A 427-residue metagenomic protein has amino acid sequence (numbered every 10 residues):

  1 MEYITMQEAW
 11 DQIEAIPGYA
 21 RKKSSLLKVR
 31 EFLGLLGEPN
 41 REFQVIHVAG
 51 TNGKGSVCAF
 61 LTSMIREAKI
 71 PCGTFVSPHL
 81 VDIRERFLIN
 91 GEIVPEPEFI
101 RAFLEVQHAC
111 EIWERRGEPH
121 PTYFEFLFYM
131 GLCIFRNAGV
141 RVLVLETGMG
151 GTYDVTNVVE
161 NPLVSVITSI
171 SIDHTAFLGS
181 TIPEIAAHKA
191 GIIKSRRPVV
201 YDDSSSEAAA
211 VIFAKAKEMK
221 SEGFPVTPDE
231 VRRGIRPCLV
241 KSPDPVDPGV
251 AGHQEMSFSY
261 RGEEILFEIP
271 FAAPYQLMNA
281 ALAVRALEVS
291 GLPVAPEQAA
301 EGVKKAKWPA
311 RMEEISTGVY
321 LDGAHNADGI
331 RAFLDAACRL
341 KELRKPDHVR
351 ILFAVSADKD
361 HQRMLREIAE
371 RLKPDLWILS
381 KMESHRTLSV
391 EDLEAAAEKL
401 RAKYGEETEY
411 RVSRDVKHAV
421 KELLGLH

Functional and structural regions predicted by a protein language model:
M1-G50, S56-A68, F75, E111-E118: Short functional linear segments
E31, E38-R41, E67-E160, A176-L178 (+2 more regions): ATP-dependent carboxylate-amine ligase catalytic core
L61, G131, A210-I212: Aromatic/hydrophobic pocket-lining residues that form π-stacking "cages" and hydrophobic walls in ligand
L61-K69, F135, A397-L400: Hydrophobic alpha-helical packing residues
E114-R115, G139-E146, P162-F267, A280-E297: Acidic, Mg2+-coordinating active-site environments of NTP-dependent enzymes
V142-L145, Y153-V166, I170-S171, R261-L376: Nucleotide phosphate-binding/pyrophosphate-handling subdomain across enzymes that bind or process nucleotide phosphates
G191-V199, L340-V349, K373-L376, K403-E406 (+1 more regions): Short, surface-exposed connector motifs at secondary-structure boundaries
S205-F224, L365-H427: C-terminal helical cap/extension that packs against the catalytic core of soluble nucleotide-cofactor enzymes
